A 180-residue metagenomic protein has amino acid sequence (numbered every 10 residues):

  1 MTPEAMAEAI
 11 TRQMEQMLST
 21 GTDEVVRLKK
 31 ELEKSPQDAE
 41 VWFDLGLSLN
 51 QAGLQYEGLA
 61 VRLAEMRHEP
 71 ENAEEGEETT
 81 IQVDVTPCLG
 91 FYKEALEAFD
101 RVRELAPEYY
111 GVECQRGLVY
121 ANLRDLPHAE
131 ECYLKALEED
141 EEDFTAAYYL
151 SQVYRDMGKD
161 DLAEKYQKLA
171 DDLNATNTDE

Functional and structural regions predicted by a protein language model:
M1-A5, Y148-E180: Terminal, low-structured helical/coil segments at or just beyond the last alpha-helical repeat
A5-S48: N-terminal segments that cap or nucleate solenoid repeat domains
Q16-K30, G53-A73, V83-R101, N122-K135 (+1 more regions): Structural signature of tandem alpha-helical TPR/SEL1-like repeats, specifically the intra-repeat loop/turn
K34, L105, E139, D172-L173: Structural marker of alpha-solenoid helical repeat scaffolds
